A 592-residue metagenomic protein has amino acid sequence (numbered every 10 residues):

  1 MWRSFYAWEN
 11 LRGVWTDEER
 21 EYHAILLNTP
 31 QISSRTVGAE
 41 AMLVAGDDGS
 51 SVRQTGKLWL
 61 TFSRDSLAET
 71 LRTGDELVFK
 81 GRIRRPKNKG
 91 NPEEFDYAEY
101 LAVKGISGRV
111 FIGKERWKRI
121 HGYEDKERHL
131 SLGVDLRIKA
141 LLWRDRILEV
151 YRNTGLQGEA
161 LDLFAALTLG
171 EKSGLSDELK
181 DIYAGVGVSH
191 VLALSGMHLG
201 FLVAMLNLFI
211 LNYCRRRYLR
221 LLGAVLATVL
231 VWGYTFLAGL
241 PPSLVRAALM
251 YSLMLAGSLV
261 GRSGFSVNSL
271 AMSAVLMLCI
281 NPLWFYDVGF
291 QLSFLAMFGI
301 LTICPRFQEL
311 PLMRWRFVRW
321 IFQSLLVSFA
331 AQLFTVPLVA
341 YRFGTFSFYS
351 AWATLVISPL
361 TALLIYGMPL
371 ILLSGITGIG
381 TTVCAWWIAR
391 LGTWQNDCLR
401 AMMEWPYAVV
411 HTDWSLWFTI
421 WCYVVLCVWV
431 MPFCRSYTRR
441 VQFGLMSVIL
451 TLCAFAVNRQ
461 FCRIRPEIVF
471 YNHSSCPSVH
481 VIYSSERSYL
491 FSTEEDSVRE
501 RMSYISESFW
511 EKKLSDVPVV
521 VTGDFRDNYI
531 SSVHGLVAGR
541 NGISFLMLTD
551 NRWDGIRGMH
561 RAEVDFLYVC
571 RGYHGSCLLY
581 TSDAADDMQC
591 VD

Functional and structural regions predicted by a protein language model:
W2-E19, T438-G444, T451-P477: Hydrophobic alpha-helical transmembrane segments in integral membrane proteins
W2-H190, T522-R526, R557: Membrane-interface helix/helix-cap signal primarily in integral membrane proteins
G81, L167, S195, G239 (+6 more regions): Divalent metal-coordination and catalytic microenvironments
V110, E171, L175-A351, T412-R463: Hydrophobic alpha-helical transmembrane segments in multi-pass membrane proteins
R119-I138, G185, A340-V356, Y366-Y423: Membrane-interface amphipathic/re-entrant loop segments adjacent to transmembrane helices in multi-pass membrane
L283-Y286, M403-W417, W421-Y423, P432 (+2 more regions): Core dinuclear metal-dependent hydrolase active-site scaffold
Y580-D587: Conserved small/polar residues in nucleotide/adenosyl-binding loops
